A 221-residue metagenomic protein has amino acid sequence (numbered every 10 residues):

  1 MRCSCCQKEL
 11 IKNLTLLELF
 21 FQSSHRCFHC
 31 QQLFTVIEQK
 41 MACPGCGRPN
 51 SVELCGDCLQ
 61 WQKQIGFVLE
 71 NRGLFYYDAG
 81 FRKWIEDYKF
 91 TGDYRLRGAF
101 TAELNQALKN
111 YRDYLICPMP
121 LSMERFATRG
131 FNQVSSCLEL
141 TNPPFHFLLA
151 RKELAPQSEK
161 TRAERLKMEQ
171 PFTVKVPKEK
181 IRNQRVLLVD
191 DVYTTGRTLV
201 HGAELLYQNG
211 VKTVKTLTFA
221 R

Functional and structural regions predicted by a protein language model:
M1-R221: Glycine-rich phosphate/pyrophosphate-handling loop used in enzymes and phosphotransfer proteins
